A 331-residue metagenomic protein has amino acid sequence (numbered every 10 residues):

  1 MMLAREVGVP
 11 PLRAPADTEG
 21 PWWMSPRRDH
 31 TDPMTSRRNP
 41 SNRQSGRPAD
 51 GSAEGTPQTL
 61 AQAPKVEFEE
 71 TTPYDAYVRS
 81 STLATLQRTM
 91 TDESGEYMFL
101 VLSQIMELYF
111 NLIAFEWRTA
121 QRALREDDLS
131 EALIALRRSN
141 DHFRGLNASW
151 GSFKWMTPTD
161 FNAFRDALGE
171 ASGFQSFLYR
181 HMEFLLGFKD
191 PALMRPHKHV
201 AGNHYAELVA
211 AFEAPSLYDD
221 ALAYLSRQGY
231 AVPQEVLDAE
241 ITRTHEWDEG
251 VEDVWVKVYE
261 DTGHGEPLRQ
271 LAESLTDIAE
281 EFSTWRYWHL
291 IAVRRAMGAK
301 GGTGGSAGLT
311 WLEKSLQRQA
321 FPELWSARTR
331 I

Functional and structural regions predicted by a protein language model:
M1-S36, S41-S45, A49: N-terminal amphipathic/basic-hydrophobic helices that include classical n-h-c signal peptides and signal-anchor
W23, T35-I331: Surface-exposed peri-terminal alpha-helical interaction modules
